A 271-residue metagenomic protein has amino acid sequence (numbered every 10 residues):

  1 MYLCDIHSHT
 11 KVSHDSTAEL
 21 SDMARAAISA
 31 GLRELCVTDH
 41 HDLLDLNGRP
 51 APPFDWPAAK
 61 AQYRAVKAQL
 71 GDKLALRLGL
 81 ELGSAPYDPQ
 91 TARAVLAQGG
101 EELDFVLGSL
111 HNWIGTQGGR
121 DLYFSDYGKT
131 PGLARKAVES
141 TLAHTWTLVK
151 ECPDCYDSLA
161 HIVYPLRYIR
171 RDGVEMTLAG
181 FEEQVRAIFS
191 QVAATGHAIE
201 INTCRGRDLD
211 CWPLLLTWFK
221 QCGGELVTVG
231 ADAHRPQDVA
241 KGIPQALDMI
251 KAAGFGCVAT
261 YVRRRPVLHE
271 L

Functional and structural regions predicted by a protein language model:
M1-Q98, L166-A179, L226, H234-A252 (+1 more regions): An N-terminally biased module of ancient metal coordination in phosphate/nucleic-acid-related enzymes
M1-Y2, L74, D104, Y156-D157 (+3 more regions): A structural micro-motif
L35-V37, V106, L159, I199 (+2 more regions): Hydrophobic residues within beta-strands of alpha/beta enzymes
H40, H111, Y164, C204 (+1 more regions): Flexible loop residues that form catalytic and substrate-binding hotspots at small-molecule/glycan-binding clefts
R49, P53-A194: Extended substrate/RNA-proximal surfaces in nucleic-acid metabolism proteins
G180-A240, M249, G256: Active-site-adjacent C-terminal substructures of enzyme catalytic domains
G254-L271: Extended, intrinsically disordered, low-complexity segments
